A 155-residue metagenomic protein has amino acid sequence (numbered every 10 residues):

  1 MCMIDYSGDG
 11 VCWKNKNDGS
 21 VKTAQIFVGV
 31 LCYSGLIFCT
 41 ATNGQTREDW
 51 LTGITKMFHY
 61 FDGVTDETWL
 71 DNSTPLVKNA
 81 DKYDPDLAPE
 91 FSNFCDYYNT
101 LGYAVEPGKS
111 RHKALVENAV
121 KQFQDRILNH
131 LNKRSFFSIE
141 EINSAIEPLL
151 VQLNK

Functional and structural regions predicted by a protein language model:
M1-I37, E48-D49: Mobile-element integrase/transposase regions, centering on the N-terminal DNA-binding/Zn-coordinating module
S7, C32-S34, T42-Q45, L70-P75 (+3 more regions): An acidic- and aromatic-residue-enriched active-site/binding cleft used to recognize and process polar
C32, M57-D66, Y97-L101: Secondary-structure transition/capping motifs at alpha-helix termini and the adjoining loop/turn into the next element
C39-V64: Active-site beta-loop-alpha junctions of metal-dependent nucleic acid enzymes, especially the RNase H-like/DDE
V64-Y83: Acidic/histidine-rich, metal-coordinating catalytic segments
D84-G102: Two-metal-ion acidic nuclease core segments, chiefly of the RNase H-like superfamily
N99-K155: Charged alpha-helix within mobile-element recombinases
